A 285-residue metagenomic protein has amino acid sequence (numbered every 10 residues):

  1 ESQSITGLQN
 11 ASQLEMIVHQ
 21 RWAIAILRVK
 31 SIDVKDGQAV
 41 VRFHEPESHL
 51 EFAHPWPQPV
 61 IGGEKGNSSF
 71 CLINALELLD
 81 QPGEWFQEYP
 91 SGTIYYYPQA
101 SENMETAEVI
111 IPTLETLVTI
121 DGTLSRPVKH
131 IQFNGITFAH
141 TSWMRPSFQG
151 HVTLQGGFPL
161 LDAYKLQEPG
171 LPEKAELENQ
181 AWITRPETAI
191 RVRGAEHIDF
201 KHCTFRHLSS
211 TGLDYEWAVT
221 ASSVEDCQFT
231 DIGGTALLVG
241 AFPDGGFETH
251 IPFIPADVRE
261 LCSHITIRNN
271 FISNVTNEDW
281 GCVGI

Functional and structural regions predicted by a protein language model:
E1-G194, D199-H202, G245-A256: Extracellular polysaccharide-degrading/modifying enzymes targeting complex plant/algal/animal polysaccharides
S12-L14, A25, A39, T211 (+3 more regions): Structural beta-strand/beta-sheet cores of well-ordered domains, especially the beta-sheet scaffolds that support
W56-G66, S210-T220, F229, C282: Short, charged N-terminal helix-start/capping segments
E115, S142-F148, E187, S209-Y215 (+4 more regions): Short glycine/acidic-rich loop motifs that flank beta-strands on beta-rich extracellular proteins
K129-H140, E176, E196-S210, V219-G234 (+1 more regions): Right-handed parallel beta-helix
F148-L154, T220-A221, V239, D244-G245 (+1 more regions): Hydrophobic alpha-helical segments
